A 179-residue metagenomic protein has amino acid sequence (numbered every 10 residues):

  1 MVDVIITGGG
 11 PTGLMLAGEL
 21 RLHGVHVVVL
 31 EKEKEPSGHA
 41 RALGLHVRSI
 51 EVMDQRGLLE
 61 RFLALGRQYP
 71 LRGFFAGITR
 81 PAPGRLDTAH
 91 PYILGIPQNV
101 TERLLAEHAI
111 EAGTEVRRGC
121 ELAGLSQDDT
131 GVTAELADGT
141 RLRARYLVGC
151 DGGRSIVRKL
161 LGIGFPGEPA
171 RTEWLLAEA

Functional and structural regions predicted by a protein language model:
M1-T12: Beta1/beta-strand and adjacent pyrophosphate-binding region of the FAD-binding site in flavoprotein oxidoreductases
V2, A137-Y146: Core beta-strand elements of the Rossmann-like FAD/NAD(P) dinucleotide-binding domain in flavoenzyme oxidoreductases
T7, L142-G152: Short hydrophobic core segments
R21-A42: Glycine-rich FAD pyrophosphate-binding loop
G38-I110, S126: Active-site-adjacent segment of FAD-dependent monooxygenases/related oxidoreductases
R118-V132: A conserved short coil-to-beta-strand element within the FAD-binding core of flavoproteins
G149-I163: Flavin (primarily FAD) binding-site architecture
L160-A179: Glycine-rich loop(s) and the adjacent beta-strand/alpha-helix scaffold that form part
